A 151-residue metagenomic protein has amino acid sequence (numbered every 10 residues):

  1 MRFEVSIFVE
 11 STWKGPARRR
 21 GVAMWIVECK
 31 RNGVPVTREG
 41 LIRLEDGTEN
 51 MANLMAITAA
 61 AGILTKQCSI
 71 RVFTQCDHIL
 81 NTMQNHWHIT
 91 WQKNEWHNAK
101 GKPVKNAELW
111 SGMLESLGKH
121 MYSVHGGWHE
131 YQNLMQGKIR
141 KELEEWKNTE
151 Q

Functional and structural regions predicted by a protein language model:
M1-M51, M55, G62-K66, K138 (+1 more regions): RNase H-like nuclease fold core
S11-A17, G62-R140: RNase H catalytic domain
M55-A56, E108: Short, conserved clusters of charged catalytic residues that mark active-site and nucleotide-handling motifs
